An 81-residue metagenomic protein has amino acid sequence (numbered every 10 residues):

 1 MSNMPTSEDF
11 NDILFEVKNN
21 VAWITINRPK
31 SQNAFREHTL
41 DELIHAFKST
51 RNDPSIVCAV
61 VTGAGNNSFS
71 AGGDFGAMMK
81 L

Functional and structural regions predicted by a protein language model:
M1-T62, M79: Conserved CoA-thioester-binding segment of acyl-CoA-metabolizing enzymes
G63-L81: Glycine- (often His-adjacent) and acidic-residue-rich active-site loop that binds/positions the CoA thioester
